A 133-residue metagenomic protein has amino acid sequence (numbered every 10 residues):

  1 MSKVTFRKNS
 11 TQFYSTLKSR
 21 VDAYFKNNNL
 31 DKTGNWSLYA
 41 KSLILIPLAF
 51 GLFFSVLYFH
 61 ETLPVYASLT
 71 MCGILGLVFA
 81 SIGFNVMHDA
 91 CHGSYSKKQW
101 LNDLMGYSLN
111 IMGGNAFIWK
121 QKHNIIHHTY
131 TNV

Functional and structural regions predicted by a protein language model:
M1-Y24: Short, charged cytosolic
K3-F6, T33-S37, A90, M105-N110: Glycine- and acidic
V21, P64, G93-K97: Membrane-targeting and insertion segments and their boundary/processing signals
A23-G34: Cytosolic juxtamembrane amphipathic/interface segments immediately preceding and feeding into a transmembrane helix
T33-G83, N110-G114: Alpha-helical bilayer-embedded segments of polytopic membrane proteins, i.e., transmembrane/intramembrane helices
G73-V133: Membrane-embedded catalytic scaffold of the fatty acid hydroxylase/desaturase
